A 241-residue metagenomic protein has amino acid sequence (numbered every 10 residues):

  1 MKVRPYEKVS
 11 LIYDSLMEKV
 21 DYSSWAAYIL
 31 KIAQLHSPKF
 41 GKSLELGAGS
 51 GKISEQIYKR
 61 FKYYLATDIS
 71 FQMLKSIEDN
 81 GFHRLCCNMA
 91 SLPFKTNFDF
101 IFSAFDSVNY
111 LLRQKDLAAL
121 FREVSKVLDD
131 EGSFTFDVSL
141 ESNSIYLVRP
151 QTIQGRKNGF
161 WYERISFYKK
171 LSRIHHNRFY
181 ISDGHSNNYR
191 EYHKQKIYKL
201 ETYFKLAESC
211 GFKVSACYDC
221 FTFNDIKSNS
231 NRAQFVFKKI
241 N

Functional and structural regions predicted by a protein language model:
M1-F40: Conserved class I S-adenosyl-L-methionine
K39-G47: Conserved class I S-adenosyl-L-methionine
S50-S91: Class I SAM-dependent methyltransferase SAM/SAH-binding core
A90-F100: A short acidic, Gly/Pro-enriched loop at the edge of an enzyme's catalytic core that lines a small-molecule cofactor
D99-K115: A short SAM/SAH-binding and catalytic strip from SAM-dependent methyltransferases
A118-D130: A short glycine-rich, Lys/Arg-flanked "PGG" loop and its adjoining helix->strand segment in the class I
T135-L206: SAM-dependent methyltransferase
L200-N241: C-terminal lobe and adjacent flexible extensions of AdoMet/dcAdoMet transferase-like proteins
